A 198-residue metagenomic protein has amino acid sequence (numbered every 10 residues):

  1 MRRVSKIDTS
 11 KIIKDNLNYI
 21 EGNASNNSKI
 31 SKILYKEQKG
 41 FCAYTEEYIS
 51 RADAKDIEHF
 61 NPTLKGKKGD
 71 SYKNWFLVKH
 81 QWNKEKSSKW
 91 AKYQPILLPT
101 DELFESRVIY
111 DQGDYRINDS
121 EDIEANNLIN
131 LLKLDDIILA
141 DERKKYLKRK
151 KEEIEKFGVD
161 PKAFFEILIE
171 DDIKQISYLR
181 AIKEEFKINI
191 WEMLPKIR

Functional and structural regions predicted by a protein language model:
M1-F41, G66-G69: Short, charged surface segments at domain edges that flank catalytic/cofactor-binding sites
E21-G22, S71-N74, I123-L128: Short, polar loop/linker segments at the starts of domains and inter-domain junctions
Y44-L77, K86-A91, P99: Histidine-centered nuclease catalytic patch
H80: Conserved active-site neighborhood of enzyme catalytic/cofactor-binding cores
K86-V159: Conserved, surface-exposed functional patches that form binding/active-site neighborhoods
N126-R198: C-terminal, charged low-complexity interaction regions
